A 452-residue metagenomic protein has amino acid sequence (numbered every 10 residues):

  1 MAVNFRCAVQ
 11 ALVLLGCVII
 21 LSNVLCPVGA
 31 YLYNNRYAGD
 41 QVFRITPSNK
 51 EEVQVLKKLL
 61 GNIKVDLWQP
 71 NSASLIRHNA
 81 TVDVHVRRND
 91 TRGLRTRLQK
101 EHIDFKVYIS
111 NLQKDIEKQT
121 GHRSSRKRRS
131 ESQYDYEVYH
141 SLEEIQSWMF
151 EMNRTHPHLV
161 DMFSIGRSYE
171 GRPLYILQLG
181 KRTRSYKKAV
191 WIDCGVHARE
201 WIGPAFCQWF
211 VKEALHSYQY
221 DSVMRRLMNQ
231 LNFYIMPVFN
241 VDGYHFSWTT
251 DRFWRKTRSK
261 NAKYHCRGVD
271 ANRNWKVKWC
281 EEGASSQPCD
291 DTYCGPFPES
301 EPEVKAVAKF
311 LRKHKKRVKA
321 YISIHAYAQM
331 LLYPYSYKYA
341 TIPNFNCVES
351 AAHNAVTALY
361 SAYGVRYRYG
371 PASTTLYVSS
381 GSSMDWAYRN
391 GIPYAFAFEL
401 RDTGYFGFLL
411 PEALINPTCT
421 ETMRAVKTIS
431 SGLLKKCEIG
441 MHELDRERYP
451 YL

Functional and structural regions predicted by a protein language model:
A2-L452: M14 metallocarboxypeptidase catalytic domain recognition
